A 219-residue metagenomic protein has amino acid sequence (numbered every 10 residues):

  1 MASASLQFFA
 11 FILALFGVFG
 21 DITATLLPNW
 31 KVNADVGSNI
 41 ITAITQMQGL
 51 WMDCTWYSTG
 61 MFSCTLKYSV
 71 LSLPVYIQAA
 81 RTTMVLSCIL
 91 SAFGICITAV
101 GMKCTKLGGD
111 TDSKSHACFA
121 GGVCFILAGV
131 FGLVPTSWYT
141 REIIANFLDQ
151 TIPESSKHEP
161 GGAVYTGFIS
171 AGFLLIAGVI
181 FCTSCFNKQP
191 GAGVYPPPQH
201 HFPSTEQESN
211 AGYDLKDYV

Functional and structural regions predicted by a protein language model:
M1-A34, S38-Q48, C104-D112, P153-Y165 (+1 more regions): Intrinsically disordered terminal tails
L6-F16, A79-F93, A117-F131, A163-F173: Physicochemical signature of membrane-embedded alpha-helices that form the seven-helix bundle of GPCRs, emphasizing
I12, T25, D53, T82 (+6 more regions): Alpha-helical recognition domains of nuclear gene-regulatory proteins
T23-L27, T98, V130-E142: C-terminal TM-helix exit segments that contain a strictly Trp-centered aromatic cap at the helix terminus
L27-R81: A surface-exposed beta-alpha-beta supersecondary segment
S58-L71, F131-R141, S170-T183, A211-V219: Juxtamembrane/interfacial segments around transmembrane helices
S63-G109: Amphipathic alpha-helical interface segments within eukaryotic helical scaffold and small GTPase-regulatory domains
A117, G132-Y165: Juxtamembrane loop segments immediately following a transmembrane helix
